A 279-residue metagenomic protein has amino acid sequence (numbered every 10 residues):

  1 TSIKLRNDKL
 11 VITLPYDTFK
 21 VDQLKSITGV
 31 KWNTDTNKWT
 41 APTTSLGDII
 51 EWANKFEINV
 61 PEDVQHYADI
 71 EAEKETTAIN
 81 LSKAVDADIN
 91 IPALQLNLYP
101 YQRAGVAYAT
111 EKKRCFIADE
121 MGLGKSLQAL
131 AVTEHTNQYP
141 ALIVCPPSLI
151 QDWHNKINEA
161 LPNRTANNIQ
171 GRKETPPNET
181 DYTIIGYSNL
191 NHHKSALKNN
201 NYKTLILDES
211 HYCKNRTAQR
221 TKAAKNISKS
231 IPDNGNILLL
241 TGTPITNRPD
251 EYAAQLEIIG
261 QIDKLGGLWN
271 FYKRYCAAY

Functional and structural regions predicted by a protein language model:
T1-L96: Accessory DNA-engaging acidic/polar modules
L94-K112: N-terminal pre-P-loop "Q-motif" helix
K112-V132, S210: Walker A/P-loop
Q128, Q138-E159, T246-E251: Conserved Walker A/P-loop ATP-binding site and its immediately adjacent core in helicase/helicase-like ATPase domains
Y139-A141, T204, T221-Y279: Conserved P-loop NTPase motor "coupling/switch" region that bridges the ATPase
L149-R172, I259-I262: Conserved helix-turn-beta segment of the N-terminal RecA-like "Helicase ATP-binding" lobe in SF1/SF2 helicases
K173-T204: Conserved helix/coil segment N-terminal to the catalytic DExD/H
K194, H211-K225, P249: Conserved ATPase-coupling elements of RecA-like P-loop NTPase cores
